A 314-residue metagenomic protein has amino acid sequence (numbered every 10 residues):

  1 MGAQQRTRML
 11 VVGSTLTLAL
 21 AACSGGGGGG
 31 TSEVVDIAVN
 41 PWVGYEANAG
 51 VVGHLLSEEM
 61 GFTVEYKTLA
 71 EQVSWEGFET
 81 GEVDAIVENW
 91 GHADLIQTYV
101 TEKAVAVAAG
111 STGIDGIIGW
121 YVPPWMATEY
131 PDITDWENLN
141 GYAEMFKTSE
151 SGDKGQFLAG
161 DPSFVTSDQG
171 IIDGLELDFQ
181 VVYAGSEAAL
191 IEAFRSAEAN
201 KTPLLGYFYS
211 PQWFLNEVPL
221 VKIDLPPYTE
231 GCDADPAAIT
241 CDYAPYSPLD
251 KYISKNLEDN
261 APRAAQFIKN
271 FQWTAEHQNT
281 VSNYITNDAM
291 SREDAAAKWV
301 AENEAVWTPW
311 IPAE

Functional and structural regions predicted by a protein language model:
L18-A22: C-terminal motif of bacterial Sec signal peptides marking the signal peptidase cleavage site
S24-G27: Bacterial signal peptide processing site
T31-G44, F62-K67, K154-L158, I268: Short, well-ordered beta-strand elements
G44, F164-Q180, A184-K201, D233 (+2 more regions): An extracytoplasmic/periplasmic, membrane-proximal ligand-sensing/linker region
A49, K67-A104, I191-A193, W213-V218: Pocket-flanking alpha-helical
G77, V83-V87, Q156-A234: Ligand-binding pocket segment of bilobal, Venus flytrap-like solute-binding proteins
V105-F157: A conserved helix-loop-strand patch within extracytoplasmic ligand-binding domains of the periplasmic binding
I118-T128, T240, S247-N260, N283-Y284: A bilobed periplasmic-binding-protein/Venus flytrap-type ligand-binding module shared by bacterial periplasmic
